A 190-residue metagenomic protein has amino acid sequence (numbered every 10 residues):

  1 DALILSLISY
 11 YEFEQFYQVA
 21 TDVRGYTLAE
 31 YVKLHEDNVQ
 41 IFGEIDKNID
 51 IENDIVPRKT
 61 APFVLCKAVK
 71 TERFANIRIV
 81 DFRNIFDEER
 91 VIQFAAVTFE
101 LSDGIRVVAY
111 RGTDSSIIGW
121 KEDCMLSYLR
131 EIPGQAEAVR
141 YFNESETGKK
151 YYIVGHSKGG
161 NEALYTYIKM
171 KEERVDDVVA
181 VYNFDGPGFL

Functional and structural regions predicted by a protein language model:
D1-V154, N161, Y165-L190: Non-catalytic, mobile gating and regulatory segments of ester bond hydrolases
